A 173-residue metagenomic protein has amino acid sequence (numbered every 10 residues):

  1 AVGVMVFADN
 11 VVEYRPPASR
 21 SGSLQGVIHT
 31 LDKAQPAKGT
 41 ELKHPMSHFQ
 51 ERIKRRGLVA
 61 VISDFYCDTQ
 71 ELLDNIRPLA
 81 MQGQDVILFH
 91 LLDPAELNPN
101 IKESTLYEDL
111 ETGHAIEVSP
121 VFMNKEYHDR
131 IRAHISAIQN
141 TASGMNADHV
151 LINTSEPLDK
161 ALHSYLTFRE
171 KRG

Functional and structural regions predicted by a protein language model:
A1-G173: Exposed, interaction-prone extracellular/peripheral surfaces
